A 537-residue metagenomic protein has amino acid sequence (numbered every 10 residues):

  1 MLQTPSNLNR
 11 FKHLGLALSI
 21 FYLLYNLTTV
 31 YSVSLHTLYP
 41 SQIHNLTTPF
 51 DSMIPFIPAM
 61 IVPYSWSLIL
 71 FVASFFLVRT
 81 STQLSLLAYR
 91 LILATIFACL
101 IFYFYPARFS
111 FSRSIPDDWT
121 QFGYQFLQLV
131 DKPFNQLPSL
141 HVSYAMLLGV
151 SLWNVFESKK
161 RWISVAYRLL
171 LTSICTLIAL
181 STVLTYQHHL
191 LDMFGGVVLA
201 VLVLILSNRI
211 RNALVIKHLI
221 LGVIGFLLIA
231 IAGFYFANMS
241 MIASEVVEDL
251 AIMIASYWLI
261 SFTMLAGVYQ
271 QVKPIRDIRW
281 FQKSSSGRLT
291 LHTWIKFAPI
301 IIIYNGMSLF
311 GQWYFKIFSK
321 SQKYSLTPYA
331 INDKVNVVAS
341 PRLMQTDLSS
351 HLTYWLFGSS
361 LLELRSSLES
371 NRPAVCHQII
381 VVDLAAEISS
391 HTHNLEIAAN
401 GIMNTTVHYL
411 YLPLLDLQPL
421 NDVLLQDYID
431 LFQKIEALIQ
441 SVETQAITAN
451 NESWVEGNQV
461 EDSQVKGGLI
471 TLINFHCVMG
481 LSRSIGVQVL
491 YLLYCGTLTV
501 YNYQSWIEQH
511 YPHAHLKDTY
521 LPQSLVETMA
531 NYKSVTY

Functional and structural regions predicted by a protein language model:
M1-L70, I115, T120, Y124 (+1 more regions): N-terminal transmembrane-helix/juxtamembrane module of multi-pass inner/ER membrane proteins
Y22-N26, T95-Y103, S173-V183, L227-F236: Aromatic-anchored segments of alpha-helical transmembrane domains
V33-P49, L77-T172, I178, L204 (+4 more regions): Membrane-interface loops
V62-L70, S139-L147, F194-V198: Membrane-embedded alpha-helical segments of multi-pass membrane proteins, especially the transmembrane helices
T120-L129, V142, F310-I447, G467-F475 (+1 more regions): Cysteine-based protein phosphatase catalytic domain of the PTP/DSP
F134-L137, T176-V203: Interfacial helix-loop-helix junctions of multi-pass membrane proteins
W162-I163, Y167-L170, G195-I220: Functional transmembrane or membrane-interface alpha-helices that line membrane-embedded catalytic, ligand-binding
R211-S308, I317, D430-N451, G467-N474 (+1 more regions): PTP/DSP superfamily signal
